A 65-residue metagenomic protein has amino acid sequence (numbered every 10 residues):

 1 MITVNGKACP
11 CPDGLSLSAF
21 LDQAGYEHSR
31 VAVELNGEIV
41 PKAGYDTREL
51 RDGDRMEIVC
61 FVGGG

Functional and structural regions predicted by a protein language model:
M1-G6: Eukaryote-biased recognition of intrinsically disordered, low-complexity regulatory segments
A8-Y45, E49, F61: Compact, glycine-rich, soluble single-domain proteins
G64-G65: Glycine-centered recognition micro-motifs in short, flexible terminal segments and loops
